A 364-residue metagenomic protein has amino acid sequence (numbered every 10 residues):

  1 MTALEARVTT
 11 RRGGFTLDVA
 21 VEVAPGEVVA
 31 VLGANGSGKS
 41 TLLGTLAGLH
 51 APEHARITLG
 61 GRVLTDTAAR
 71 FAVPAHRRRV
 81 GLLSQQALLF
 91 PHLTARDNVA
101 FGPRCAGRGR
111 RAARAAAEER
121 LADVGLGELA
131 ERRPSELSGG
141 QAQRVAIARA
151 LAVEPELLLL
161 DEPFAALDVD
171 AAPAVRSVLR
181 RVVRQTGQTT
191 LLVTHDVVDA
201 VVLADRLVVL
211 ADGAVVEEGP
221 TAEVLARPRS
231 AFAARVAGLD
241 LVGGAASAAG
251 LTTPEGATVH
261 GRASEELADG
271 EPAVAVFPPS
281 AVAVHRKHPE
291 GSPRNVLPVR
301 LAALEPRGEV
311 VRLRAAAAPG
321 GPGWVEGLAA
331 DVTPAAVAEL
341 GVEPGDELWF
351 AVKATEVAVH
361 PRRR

Functional and structural regions predicted by a protein language model:
R7, L225-G250, V274-V276, N295: C-terminal boundary and immediately downstream tail of ABC-type ATPase nucleotide-binding domains
A30, A72-P74, R78-L88, L191: ABC nucleotide-binding domain signature
L32-A34: The feature captures the beta-strand-to-loop junction immediately N-terminal to the Walker
S40-L43, V145: ABC ATPase nucleotide-binding domain helices that frame the ATP-binding cleft
A47: Helix-to-loop junction immediately C-terminal to a conserved catalytic motif
R56-R78, R108-G109: ABC ATPase NBD Q-loop/coupling interface
R79, T94-R229: ABC ATPase nucleotide-binding domains
G256-V310, P322-E326, D331-R364: Glycine/charge-rich catalytic "coupling/switch" loops of P-loop NTPases
